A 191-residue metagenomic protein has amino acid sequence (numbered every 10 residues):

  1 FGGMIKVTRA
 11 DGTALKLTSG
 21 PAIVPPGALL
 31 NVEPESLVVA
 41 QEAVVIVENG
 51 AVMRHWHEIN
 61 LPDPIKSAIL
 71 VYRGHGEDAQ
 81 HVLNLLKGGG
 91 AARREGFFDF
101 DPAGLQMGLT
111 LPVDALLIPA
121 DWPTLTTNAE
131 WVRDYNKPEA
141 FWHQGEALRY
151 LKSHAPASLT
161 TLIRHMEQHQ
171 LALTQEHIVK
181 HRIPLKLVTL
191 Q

Functional and structural regions predicted by a protein language model:
F1-A91, A103, L109-Q191: Nucleic-acid enzyme cleavage-core boundary/entry regions
G96: Terminal peptide-recognition signature
D99: Glycine-rich phosphate-binding loop
